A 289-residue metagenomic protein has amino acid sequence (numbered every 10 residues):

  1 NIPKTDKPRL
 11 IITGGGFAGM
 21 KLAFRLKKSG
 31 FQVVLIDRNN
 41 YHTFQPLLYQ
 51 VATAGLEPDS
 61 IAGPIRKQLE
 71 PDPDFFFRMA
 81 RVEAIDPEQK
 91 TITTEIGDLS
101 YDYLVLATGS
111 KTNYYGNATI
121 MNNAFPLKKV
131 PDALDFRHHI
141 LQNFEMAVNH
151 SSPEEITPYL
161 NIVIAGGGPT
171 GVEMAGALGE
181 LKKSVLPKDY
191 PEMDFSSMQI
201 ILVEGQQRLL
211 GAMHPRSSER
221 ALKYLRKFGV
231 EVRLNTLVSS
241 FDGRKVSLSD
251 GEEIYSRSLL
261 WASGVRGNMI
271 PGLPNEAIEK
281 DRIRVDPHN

Functional and structural regions predicted by a protein language model:
N1-R9, F75-N161, A165, L260: FAD-binding core/adjacent interface of flavoenzyme oxidoreductases
I2-F76, E83, P169-A212: Beta1-alpha1 glycine-rich phosphate/pyrophosphate-binding loop at the start of Rossmann-like nucleotide-binding domains
L48-A54, M121-F125, S217, P274-A277: Short glycine-enriched, charge-decorated loop/helix-capping segments at active-site entrances that position
P71-D86, R226-F241: A conserved beta-strand/loop element that lines the FAD pocket in flavoprotein oxidoreductases
D86-D98, F241-I254: Conserved beta-strand-loop-beta-strand element in the redox core of flavoprotein oxidoreductases
A107-T108, T236, S249, A262-S263: Short, well-ordered coil/turn residues at beta-beta hairpins and beta-strand->alpha-helix junctions within
N123-S152, K245, E253-N289: FAD-site-proximal beta/loop scaffold in flavoenzymes
P126-L127, P131-Y224, F228, V232-L234: Predominantly flavin-linked oxidoreductase catalytic cores and closely associated redox partners
